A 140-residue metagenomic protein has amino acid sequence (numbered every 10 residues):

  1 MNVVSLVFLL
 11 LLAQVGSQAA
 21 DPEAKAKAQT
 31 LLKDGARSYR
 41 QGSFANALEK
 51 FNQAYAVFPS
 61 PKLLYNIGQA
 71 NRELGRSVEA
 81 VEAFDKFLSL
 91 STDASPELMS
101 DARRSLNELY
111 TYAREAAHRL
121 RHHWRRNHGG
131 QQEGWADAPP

Functional and structural regions predicted by a protein language model:
A24-Y39, L48, Y65: Alpha-helical tetratricopeptide repeat
S91, R104-P140: Short loop/turn and low-complexity linker motifs enriched in small/turn-promoting residues
